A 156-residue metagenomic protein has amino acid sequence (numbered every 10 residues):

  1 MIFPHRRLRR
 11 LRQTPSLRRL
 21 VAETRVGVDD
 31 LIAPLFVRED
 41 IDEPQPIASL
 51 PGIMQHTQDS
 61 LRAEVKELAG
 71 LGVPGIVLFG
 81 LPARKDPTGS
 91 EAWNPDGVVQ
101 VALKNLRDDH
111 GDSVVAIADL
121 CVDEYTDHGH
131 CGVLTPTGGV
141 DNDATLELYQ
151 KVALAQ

Functional and structural regions predicted by a protein language model:
I2-F3, T14, E23-V26, D30-I32 (+1 more regions): Alpha/beta enzyme core
P4-R10: Exposed beta-strand/loop interface patches that mediate assembly or binding
R9, S16-L17: Acidic, Ser/Thr/Pro-rich intrinsically disordered transcriptional activation regions
